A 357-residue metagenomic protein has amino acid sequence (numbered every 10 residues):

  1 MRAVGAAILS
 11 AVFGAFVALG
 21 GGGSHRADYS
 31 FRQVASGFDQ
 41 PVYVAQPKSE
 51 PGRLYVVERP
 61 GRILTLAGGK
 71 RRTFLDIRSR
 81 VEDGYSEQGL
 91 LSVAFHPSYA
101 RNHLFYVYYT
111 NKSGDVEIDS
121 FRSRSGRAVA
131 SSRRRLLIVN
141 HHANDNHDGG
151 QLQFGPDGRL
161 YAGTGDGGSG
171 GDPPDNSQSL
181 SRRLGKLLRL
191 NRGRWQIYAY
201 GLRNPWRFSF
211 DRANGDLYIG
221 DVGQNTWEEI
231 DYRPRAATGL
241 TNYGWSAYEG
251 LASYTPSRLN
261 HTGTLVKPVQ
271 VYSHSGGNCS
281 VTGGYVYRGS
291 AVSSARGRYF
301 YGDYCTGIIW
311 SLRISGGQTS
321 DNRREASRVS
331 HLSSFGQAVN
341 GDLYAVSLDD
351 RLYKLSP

Functional and structural regions predicted by a protein language model:
M1-G5, P357: Positively charged n-region of N-terminal signal peptides that target proteins for export
A6-A18: Bacterial N-terminal signal peptides
G21-G171, R207-F210, G215-W227, G277-S311 (+2 more regions): Acidic, Gly/Ser/Thr-rich repeat motifs that build Ca2+-stabilized beta-propeller blades
R72-S86, S132-D148, R183, L188-Y198 (+1 more regions): Surface-exposed loop and turn segments in beta-propeller and other repeat-based domains that flank or scaffold
I118-G126, N176-R192, R233-P234: Beta-propeller blade signature
T164, G168-G170, D175, L180 (+4 more regions): Beta-propeller blade termini and top-face loops
Q318-V339: Conserved blade-ending motifs and adjacent loop-strand segments that build the rim/top face of beta-propeller domains
